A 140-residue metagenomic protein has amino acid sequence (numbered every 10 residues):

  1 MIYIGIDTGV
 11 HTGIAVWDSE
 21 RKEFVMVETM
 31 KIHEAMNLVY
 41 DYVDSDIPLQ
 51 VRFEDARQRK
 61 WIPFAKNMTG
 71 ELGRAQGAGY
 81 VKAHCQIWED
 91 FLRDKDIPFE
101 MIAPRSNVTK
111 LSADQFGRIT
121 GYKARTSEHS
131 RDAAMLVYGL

Functional and structural regions predicted by a protein language model:
M1-L140: Phosphate- and other anionic-substrate recognition elements at nucleic-acid/protein interfaces
